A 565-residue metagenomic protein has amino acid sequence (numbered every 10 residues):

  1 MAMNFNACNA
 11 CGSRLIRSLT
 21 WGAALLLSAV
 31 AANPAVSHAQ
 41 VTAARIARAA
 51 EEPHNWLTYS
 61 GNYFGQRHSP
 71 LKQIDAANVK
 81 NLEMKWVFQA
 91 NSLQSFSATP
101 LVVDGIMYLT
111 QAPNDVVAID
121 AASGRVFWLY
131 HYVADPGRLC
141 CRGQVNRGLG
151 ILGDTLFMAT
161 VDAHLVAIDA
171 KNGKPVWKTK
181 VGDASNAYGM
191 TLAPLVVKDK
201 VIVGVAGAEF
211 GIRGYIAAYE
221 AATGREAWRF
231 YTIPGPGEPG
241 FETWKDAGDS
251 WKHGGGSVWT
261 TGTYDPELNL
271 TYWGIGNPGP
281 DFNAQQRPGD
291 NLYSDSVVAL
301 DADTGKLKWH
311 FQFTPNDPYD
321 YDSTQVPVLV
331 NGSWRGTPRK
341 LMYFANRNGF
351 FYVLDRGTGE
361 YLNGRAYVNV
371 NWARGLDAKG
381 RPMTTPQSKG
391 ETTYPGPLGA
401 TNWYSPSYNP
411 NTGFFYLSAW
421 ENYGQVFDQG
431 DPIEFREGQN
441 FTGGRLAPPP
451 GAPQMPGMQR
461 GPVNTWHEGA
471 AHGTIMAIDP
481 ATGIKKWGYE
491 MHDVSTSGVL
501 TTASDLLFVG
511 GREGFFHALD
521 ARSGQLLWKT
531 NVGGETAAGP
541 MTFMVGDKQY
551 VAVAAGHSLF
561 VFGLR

Functional and structural regions predicted by a protein language model:
V41-M84, T232-P239, G380-P382, N464-T465 (+1 more regions): Blade/loop signatures of beta-propeller domains
P53-H54, D104-G105, G153-D154, K198-K200 (+5 more regions): Short coil/turn segments that connect the beta-strands within blades of beta-propeller domains
K72-G182, T502: N-terminal cofactor/phosphate-binding cores enriched in small/glycine residues, especially glycine-rich loops such as
F88-T99, L129-G150, K178-A193, F210 (+9 more regions): Extracytoplasmic beta-rich repeat domains
A121-S123, D169-N172, A221-T223, A302-T304 (+4 more regions): Short loop/turn segments that connect beta-strands within beta-propeller blades
G214-R225, D290-T304, T358-G359, G473-D479: Beta-propeller blade signature
A538-R565: Blade-level signature of beta-propeller repeat domains, shared across WD40, Kelch, NHL, RCC1 and BNR/Asp-box propellers
